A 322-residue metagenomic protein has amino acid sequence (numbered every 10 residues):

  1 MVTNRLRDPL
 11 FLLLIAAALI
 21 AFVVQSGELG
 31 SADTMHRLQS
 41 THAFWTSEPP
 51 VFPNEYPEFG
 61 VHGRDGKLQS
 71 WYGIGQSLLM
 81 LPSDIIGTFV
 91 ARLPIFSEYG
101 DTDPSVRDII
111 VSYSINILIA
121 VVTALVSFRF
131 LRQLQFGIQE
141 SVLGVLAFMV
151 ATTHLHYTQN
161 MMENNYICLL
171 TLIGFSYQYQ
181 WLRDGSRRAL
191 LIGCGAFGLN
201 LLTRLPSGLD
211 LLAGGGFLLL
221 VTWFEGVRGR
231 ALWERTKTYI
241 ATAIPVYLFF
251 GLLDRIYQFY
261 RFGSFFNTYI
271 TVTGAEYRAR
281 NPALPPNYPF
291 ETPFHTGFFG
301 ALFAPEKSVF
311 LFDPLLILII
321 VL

Functional and structural regions predicted by a protein language model:
M1-V23, L29, V122, R132 (+3 more regions): Start-transfer (signal-anchor) and selected internal transmembrane alpha helices of multi-pass inner/ER membrane
D8-L13, L93-D103, V122-V150, C168-L169 (+1 more regions): Transmembrane-helix signature of polytopic, membrane-embedded enzymes that assemble or transfer cell-envelope glycans
A16-A18, S141-T152, L172, S176 (+2 more regions): Short helix- or helix-capping micro-motifs that position conserved polar/aromatic residues at function-defining sites
Y72-Q76, M80-G87, I110-V126, Q135 (+5 more regions): Transmembrane alpha-helices of multi-pass, membrane-embedded glycan-processing enzymes that use lipid-linked
Q135, G174-L190, N200, F224: Membrane-interface transmembrane helices that cradle and orient dolichyl/undecaprenyl
T153, N165, G195-L219, V309 (+1 more regions): Transmembrane helices and adjacent periplasmic/lumenal helix-loop junctions of polyprenol-phosphate-dependent
H156-I167, Y260, S308: Short acidic/glycine- and proline-prone juxtamembrane loop motifs at membrane-interface regions of multi-pass membrane
G208, L220, F224, R235-V321: Membrane-lumen/periplasm interface segments of specific transmembrane helices in polyprenyl phosphate-linked
